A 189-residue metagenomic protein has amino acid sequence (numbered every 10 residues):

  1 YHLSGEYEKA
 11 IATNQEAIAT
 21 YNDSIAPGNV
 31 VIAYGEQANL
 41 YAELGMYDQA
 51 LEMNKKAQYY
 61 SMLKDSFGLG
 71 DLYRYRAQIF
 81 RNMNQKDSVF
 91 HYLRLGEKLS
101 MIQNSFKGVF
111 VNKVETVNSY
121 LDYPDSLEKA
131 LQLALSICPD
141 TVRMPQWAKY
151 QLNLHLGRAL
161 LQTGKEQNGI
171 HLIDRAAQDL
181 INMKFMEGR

Functional and structural regions predicted by a protein language model:
Y1-R189: A "functional boundary" signal
